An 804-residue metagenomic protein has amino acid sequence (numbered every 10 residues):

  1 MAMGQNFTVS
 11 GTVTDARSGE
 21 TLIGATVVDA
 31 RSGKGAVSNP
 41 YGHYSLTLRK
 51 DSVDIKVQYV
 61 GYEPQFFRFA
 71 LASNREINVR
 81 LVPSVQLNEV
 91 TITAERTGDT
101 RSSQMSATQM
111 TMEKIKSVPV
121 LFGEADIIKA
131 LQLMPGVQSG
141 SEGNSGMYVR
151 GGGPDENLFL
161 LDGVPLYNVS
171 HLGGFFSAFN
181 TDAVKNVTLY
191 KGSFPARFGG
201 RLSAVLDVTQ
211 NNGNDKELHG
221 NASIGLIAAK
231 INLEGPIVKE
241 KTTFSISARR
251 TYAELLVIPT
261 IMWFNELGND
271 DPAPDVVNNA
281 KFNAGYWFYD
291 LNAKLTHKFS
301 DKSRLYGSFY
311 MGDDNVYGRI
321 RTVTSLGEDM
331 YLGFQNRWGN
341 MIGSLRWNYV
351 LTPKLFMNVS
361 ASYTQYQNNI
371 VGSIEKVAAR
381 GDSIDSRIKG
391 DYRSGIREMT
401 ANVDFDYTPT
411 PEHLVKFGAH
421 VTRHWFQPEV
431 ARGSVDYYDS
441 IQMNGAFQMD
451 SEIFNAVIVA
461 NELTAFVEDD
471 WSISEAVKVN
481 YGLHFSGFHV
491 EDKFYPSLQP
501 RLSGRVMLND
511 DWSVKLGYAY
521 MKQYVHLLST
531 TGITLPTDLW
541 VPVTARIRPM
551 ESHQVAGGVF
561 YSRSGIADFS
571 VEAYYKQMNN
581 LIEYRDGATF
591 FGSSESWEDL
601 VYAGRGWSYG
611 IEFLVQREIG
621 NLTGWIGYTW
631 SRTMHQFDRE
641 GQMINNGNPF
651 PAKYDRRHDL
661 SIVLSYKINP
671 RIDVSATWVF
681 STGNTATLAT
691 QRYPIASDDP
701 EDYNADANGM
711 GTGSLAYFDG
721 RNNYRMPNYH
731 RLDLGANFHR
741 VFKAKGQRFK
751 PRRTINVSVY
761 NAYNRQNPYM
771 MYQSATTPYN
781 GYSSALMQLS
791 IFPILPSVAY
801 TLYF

Functional and structural regions predicted by a protein language model:
T12-E20, A25-A30, K56-Y62, A72-E124 (+3 more regions): Short, acidic, small-residue-rich periplasmic hinge/interaction motif at the N-terminus of Gram-negative outer-membrane
Y44-T47, S117-P119, V164-K191: Short acidic/polar hinge/loop motifs at secondary-structure boundaries that mediate gating or recognition
I227-Y252, D270-G318, W338-M357, T410: Transmembrane beta-barrel wall of Gram-negative outer-membrane proteins
A253-L255, P259, W263, R671 (+3 more regions): C-terminal beta-signal and adjacent terminal beta-strands/loops of Gram-negative outer-membrane beta-barrel proteins
T296-D314, R337-K493, M507, A567-V571 (+3 more regions): Face-selective signature of the C-terminal outer-membrane beta-barrel domain
N315, Q367-N369, R432, D510-V555 (+4 more regions): Surface-exposed extracellular loop regions of Gram-negative outer-membrane beta-barrel proteins, predominantly
E398-T400, I458, T544, R548 (+3 more regions): Outer membrane beta-barrel strand-and-loop segments of large Gram-negative receptors, especially TonB-dependent
Y575-Q577, D599-T690: Gram-negative outer-membrane beta-barrel transporters
